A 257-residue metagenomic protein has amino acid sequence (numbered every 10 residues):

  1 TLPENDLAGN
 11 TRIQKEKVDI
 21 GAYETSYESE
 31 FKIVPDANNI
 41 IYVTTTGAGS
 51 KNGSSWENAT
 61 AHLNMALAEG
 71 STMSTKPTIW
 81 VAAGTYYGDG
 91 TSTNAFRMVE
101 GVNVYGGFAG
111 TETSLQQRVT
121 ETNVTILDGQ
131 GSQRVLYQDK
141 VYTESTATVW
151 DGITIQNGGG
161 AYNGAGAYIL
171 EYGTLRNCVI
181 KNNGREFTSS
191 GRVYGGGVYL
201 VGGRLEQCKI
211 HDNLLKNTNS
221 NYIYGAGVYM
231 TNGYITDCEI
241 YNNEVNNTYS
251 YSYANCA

Functional and structural regions predicted by a protein language model:
T1, T25-E28, T46-S50, S71-M73 (+4 more regions): Acidic glycine-/aspartate-rich tracts in secreted/extracellular proteins
T1-V34, E69, M73: Surface beta-loop-beta hairpin patches that serve as ligand-binding interfaces in beta-rich domains
A8, T45-A82, Y86-Y87, A95: Acidic Gly/Asp/Thr-rich repetitive segments characteristic of extracellular carbohydrate-active and adhesion proteins
S29-G47: Boundary/junction segments of secreted and surface-exposed precursor proteins
V43, V81, G88, M98 (+7 more regions): Extracellular beta-strand solenoids
T91-A95, V124-K140, G160-Y168, E186-Y199 (+2 more regions): Extracellular beta-strand/beta-solenoid scaffold signature
V102-Y162, G184: Right-handed parallel beta-helix/beta-spiral solenoid domain characteristic of secreted/periplasmic
G106, T146-N157, Y172-E186, G202-N217 (+2 more regions): Right-handed parallel beta-helix
